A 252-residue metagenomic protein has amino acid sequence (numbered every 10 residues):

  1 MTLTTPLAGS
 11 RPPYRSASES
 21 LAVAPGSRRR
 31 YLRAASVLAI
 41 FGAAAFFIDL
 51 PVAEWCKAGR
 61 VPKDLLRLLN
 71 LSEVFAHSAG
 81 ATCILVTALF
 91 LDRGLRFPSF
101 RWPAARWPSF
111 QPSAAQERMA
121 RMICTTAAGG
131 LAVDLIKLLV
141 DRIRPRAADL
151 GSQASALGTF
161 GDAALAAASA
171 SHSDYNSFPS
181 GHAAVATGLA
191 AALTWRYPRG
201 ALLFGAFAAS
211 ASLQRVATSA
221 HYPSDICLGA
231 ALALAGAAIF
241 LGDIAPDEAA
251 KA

Functional and structural regions predicted by a protein language model:
T2-W102, L138-L150, A154-G158, S169: N-terminal transmembrane-helix/juxtamembrane module of multi-pass inner/ER membrane proteins
A24-L32, S36, V61-L71, F75 (+7 more regions): Structural motif marking the loop-to-transmembrane transition
A24-R28, L32, D92, A156-A252: Membrane-embedded catalytic cores of phosphoryl/pyrophosphoryl-handling enzymes
I40-F47, G130-L135, A208-S219: Aromatic-anchored segments of alpha-helical transmembrane domains
G42, T82-L89, T126, G130 (+2 more regions): Alpha-helical transmembrane segments
I48, F90-L91, R96, A128 (+3 more regions): Hydrophobic membrane-targeting signal helices
E54, A104-W195, R199-G200, A208: Membrane-interface loops
